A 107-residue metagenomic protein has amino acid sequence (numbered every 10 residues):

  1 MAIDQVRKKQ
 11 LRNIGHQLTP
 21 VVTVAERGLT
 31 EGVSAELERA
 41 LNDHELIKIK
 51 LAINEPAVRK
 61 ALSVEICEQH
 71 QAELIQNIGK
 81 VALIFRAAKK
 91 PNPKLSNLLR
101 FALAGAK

Functional and structural regions predicted by a protein language model:
A2-K107: Positively charged, polar, low-complexity stretches
